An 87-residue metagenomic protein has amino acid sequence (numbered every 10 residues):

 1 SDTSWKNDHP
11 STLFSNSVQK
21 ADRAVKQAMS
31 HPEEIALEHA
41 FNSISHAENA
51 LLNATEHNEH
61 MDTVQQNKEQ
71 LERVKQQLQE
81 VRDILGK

Functional and structural regions predicted by a protein language model:
S1-K87: Long, charged/polar, soluble alpha-helical segments
